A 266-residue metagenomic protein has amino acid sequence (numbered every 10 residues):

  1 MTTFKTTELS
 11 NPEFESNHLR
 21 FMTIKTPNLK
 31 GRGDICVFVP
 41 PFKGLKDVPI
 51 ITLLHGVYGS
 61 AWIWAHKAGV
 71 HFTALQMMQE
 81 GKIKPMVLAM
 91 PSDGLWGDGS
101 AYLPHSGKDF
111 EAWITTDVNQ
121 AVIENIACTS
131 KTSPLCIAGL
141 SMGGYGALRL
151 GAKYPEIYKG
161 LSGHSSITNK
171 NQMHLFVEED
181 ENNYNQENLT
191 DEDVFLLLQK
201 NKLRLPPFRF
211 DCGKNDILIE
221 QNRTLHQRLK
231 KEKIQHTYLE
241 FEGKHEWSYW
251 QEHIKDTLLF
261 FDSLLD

Functional and structural regions predicted by a protein language model:
M1-D266: Non-catalytic cap/lid and distal C-terminal segments of serine-dependent acyl enzymes
